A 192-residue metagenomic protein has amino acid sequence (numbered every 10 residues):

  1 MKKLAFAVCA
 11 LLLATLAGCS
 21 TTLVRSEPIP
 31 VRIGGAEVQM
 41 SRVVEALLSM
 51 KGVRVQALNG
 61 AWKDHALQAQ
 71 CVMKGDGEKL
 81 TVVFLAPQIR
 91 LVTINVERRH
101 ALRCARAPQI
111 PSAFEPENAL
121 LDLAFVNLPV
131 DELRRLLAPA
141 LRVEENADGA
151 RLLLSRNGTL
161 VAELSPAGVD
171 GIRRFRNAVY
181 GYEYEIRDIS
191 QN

Functional and structural regions predicted by a protein language model:
M1-C19: Sec-dependent bacterial lipoprotein signal peptides
L13-G34: Bacterial Sec signal peptide processing site at the extreme N-terminus
P28-R54: Post-signal peptide N-terminal segment of mature Sec-exported envelope proteins
E45-R98: N-terminal mature ectodomain segment of secretory-pathway/periplasmic proteins
T81-V83, T93, L102-R103, L153 (+1 more regions): General beta-strand recognition
F84-Q88, V96-H100, R106-Q109, D188-S190: A mature extracytoplasmic/lumenal domain signature
L102-L128, E132: Acidic/charged, solvent-exposed loop-and-adjacent secondary-structure segments enriched in E/D, K/R, S/T, and G/P
A138-N192: Gly/Pro-enriched, hydrophobic low-complexity segments that function as extracytoplasmic propeptides/linkers
